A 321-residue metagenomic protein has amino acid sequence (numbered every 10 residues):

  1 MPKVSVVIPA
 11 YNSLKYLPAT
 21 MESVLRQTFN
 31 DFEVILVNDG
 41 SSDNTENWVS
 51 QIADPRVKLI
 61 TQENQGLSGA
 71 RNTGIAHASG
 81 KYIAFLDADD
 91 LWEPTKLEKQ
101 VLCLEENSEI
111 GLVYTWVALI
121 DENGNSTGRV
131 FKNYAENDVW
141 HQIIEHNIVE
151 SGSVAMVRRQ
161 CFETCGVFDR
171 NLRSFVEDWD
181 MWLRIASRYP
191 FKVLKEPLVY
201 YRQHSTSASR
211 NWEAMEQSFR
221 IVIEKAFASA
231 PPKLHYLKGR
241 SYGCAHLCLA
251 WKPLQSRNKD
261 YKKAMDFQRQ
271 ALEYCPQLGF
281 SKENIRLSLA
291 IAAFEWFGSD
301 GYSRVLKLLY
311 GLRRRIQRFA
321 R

Functional and structural regions predicted by a protein language model:
M1-L25: N-proximal low-complexity "stem/linker" segments adjacent to membrane-targeting elements
S23, N38-N47, D87: A conserved acidic beta->alpha catalytic loop
Q62-A78, K99: Glycine-rich, basic loop-to-helix element that forms the pyrophosphate-binding segment of sugar-nucleotide handling
A76, T115, R129, N133-V222: Conserved nucleotide-sugar donor-binding catalytic segment
I83: Short aromatic/hydrophobic "clamp" motif used to bind/position activated sugar donors
D87-L91, W116: The conserved acidic donor/metal-binding loop of glycosyltransferases
T95-T127: Conserved donor NDP-sugar-binding/catalytic core segment of glycosyltransferases
Q203-R321: C-terminal subregions of glycosyltransferases and related glycan-biosynthesis enzymes
